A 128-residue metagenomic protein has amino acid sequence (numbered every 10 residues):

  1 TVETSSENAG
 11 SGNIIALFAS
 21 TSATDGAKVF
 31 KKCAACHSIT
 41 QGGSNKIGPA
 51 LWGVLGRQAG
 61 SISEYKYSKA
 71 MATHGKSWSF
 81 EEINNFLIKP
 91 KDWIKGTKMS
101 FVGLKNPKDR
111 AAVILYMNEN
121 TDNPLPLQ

Functional and structural regions predicted by a protein language model:
V2-F30: Electrostatic cytochrome c docking/interface patches
L17-A19, A34-S38, Y65-K69: N-terminal post-signal-peptidase region of extra-cytosolic proteins
S22, V29-K32, I47, S79-E82 (+1 more regions): Stable alpha-helical elements in mature extracytoplasmic
G26, F30-I39, V113-M117: The canonical Cys-X-X-Cys-His
A27, Q41-F80, S100-L104: Gly/Gly-Pro-rich "capping" loops immediately C-terminal to redox-active cysteine motifs in periplasmic/lumenal
C36-I39, G43, W93: Histidine kinase transmitter module recognition
S77-Q128: C-terminal capping alpha-helices of c-type cytochrome domains
